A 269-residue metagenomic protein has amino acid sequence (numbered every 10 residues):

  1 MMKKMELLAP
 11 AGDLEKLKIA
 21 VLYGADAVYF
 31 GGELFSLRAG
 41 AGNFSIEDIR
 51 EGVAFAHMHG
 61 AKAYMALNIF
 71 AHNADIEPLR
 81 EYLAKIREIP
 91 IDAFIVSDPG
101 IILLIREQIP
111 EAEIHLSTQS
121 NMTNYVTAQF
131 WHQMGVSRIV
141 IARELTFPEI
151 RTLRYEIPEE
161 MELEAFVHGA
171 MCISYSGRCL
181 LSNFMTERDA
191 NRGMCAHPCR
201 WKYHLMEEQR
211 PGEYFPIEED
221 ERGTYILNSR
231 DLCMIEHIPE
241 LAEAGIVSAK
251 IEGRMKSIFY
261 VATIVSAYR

Functional and structural regions predicted by a protein language model:
M2-M122, V140-I141, P148-S248, M255-R269: Active-site pocket-lining/capping segments in soluble small-molecule metabolic enzymes
Y125-V126: Conserved nucleotide-cofactor-binding alpha/beta core module
G135-V136: As written
